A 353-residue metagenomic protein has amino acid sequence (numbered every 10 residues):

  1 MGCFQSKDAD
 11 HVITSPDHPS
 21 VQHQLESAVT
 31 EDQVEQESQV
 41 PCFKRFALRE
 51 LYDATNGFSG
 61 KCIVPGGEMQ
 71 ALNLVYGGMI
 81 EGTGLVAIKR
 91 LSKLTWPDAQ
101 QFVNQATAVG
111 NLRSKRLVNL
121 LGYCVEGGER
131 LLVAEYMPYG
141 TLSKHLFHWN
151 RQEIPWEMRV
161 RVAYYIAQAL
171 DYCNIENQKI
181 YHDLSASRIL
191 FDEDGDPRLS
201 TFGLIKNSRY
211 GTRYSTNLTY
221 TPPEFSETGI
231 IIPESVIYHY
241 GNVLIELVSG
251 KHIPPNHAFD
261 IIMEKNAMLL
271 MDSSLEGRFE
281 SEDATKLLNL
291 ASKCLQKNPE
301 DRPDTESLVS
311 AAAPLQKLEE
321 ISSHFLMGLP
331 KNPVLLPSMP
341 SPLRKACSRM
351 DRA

Functional and structural regions predicted by a protein language model:
M1-N56, E68, V75, E81-K89 (+6 more regions): Intrinsically disordered, low-complexity cytosolic regulatory tails and linkers adjacent to catalytic/signaling modules
F102-T107: Regulatory alphaC helix of protein kinase catalytic domains
N119-R130, P138: Short beta-strand micro-motifs within the conserved protein kinase catalytic domain, predominantly in the N-lobe
M137-W149: Structural motif in protein kinase domains
W149-R161: Activation segment of protein kinase catalytic domains, centered on the conserved DFG
N174-D192: Catalytic-loop of the protein kinase fold
P223-E234: Conserved end of the kinase activation segment
